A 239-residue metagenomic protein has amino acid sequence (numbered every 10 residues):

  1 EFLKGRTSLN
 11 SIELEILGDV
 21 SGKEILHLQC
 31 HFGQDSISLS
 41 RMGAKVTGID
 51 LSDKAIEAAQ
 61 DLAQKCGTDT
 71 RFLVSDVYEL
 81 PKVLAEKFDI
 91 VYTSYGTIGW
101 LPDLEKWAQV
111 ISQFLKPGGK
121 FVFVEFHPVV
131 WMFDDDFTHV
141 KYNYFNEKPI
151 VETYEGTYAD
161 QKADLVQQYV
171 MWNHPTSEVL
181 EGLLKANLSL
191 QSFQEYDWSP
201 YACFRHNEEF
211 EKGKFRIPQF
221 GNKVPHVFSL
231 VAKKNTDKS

Functional and structural regions predicted by a protein language model:
E1-E24: Conserved alpha-helix/loop element of class I SAM-dependent methyltransferases that forms part of the SAM/SAH-binding
E24-L80: Class I SAM-dependent methyltransferase SAM/SAH-binding core
K82-V91: A short acidic, Gly/Pro-enriched loop at the edge of an enzyme's catalytic core that lines a small-molecule cofactor
E105-K120: A short glycine-rich, Lys/Arg-flanked "PGG" loop and its adjoining helix->strand segment in the class I
K120-T157: Conserved class I S-adenosyl-L-methionine
E125-D136, A163-E178: Acceptor-substrate binding/catalytic loop of class I
V170-F193: Short alpha-helix
A186-L188, P218-S239: Core SAM-dependent methyltransferase catalytic element
